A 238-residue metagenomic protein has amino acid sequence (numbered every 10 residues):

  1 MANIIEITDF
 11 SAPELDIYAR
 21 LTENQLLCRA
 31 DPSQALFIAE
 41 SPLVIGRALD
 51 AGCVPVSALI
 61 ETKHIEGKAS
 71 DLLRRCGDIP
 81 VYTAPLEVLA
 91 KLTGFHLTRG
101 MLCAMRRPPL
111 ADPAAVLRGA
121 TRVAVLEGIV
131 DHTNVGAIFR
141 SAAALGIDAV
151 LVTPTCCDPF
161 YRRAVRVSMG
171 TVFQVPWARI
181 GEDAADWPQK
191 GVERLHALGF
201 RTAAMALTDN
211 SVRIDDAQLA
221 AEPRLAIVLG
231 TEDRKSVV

Functional and structural regions predicted by a protein language model:
M1-K68, C156-C157: Boundary-proximal intrinsically disordered activation/regulatory segments immediately upstream of a helical core
I5, T83, P108-N210: RNA substrate-binding interface of SAM-dependent RNA methyltransferases
L49, R75, H196-A197: Anion (oxyanion) recognition and catalysis
R75-G94: A glycine-rich helix N-cap at a beta->alpha junction
C103: Glycine-rich phosphate-binding loops that contact phosphosugars or nucleotide phosphates
K235-V238: Conserved small/polar residues in nucleotide/adenosyl-binding loops
